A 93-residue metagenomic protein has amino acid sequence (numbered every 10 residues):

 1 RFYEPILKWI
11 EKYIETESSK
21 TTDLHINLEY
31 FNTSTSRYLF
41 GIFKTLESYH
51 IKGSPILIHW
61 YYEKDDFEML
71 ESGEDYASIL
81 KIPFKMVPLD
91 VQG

Functional and structural regions predicted by a protein language model:
R1: Short, conserved charged micro-motifs
I6-I10, S19, I26-Y76: Amphipathic alpha-helical interaction surfaces in cytosolic regulatory modules
I14: Extended lipid/amphipathic-ligand handling interfaces
I79-K85: Mixed-charge, glycine-accented linear interaction segment located at domain edges/termini
K85-G93: A generic structural motif
